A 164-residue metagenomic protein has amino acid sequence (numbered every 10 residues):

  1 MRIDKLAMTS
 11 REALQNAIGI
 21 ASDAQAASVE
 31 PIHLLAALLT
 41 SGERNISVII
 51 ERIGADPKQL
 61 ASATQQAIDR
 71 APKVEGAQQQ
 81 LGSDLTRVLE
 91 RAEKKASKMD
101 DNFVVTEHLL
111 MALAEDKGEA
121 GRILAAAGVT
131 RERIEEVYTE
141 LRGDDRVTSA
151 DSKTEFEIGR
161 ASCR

Functional and structural regions predicted by a protein language model:
M1-R164: Histone-fold recognition with a strong bias for associated Lys/Arg-rich disordered tails
